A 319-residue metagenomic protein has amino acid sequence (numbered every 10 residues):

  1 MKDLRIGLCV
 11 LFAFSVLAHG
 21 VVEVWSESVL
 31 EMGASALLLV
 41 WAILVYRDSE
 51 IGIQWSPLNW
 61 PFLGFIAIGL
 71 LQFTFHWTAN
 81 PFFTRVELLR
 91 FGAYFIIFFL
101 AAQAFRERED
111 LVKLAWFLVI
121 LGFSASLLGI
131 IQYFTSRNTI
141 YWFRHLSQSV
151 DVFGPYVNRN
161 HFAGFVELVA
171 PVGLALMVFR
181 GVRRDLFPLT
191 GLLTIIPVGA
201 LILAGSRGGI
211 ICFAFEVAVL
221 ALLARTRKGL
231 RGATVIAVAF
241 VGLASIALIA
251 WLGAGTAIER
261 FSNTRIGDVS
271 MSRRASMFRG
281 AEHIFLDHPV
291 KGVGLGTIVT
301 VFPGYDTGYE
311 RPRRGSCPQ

Functional and structural regions predicted by a protein language model:
K2-V21, S28-A42, L63-F75, V86-A104 (+3 more regions): Alpha-helical transmembrane segments of multi-pass inner-membrane proteins
L38-I53: Canonical alpha-helical transmembrane segments
G52, T74-W77: Phosphate-binding loop and its immediate beta->loop->alpha context in nucleotide/phosphate-handling enzymes
L58-W60, G92, N158, A281 (+2 more regions): Membrane-interface coil-to-helix junctions
P81: Surface-exposed binding/hinge segments that line and control ligand-binding clefts or catalytic entry sites
T84-E87, I266-G267: Extracellular loop and loop/strand-boundary signature of outer-membrane beta-barrel proteins
Q132, R137-F153, T264-S272, M277-I284 (+2 more regions): Interfacial juxtamembrane loops and adjacent helix segments that form the catalytic/substrate-binding surfaces
W251-G267: Hydrophobic alpha-helical transmembrane segments in integral membrane proteins
